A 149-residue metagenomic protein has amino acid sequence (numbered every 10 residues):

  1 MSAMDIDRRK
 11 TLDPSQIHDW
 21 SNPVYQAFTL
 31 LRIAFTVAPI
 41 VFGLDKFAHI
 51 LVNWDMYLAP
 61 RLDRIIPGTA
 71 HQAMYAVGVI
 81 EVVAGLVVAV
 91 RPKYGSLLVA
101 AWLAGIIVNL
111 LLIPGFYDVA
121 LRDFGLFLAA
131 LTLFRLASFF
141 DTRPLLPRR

Functional and structural regions predicted by a protein language model:
M1-V52, P67-V83, V87-R149: Extended, low-polarity transmembrane helix blocks
D55-T69: Perimembrane loop-to-helix junctions flanking transmembrane segments
